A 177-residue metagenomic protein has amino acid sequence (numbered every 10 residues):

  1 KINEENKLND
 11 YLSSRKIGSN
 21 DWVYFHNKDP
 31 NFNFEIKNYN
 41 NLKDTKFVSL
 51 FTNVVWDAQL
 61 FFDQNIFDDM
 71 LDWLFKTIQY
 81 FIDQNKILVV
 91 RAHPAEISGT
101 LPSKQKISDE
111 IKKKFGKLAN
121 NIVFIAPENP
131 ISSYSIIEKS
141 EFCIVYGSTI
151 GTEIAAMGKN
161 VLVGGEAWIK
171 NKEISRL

Functional and structural regions predicted by a protein language model:
K1-F67: A nucleotide-sugar donor-handling region in carbohydrate enzymes
D29, M70-L71, A126: A conditional alpha-helix N-cap/helix-loop micro-motif detector
I36-L42, L71, I87, D109-F115 (+2 more regions): Ligand-binding pocket scaffold of soluble enzyme catalytic domains
N41-L101: Active-site donor-nucleotide binding/catalytic segment of nucleotide-sugar enzymes
F51-N53, R91-A95, I125-P127, V145-G147 (+1 more regions): Generic beta-strand/beta-sheet core signal
D63-D68, S103-I107, S140-E141, K159-V161: Short secondary-structure boundary/capping segments
Q79-N129: Catalytic donor nucleotide-activated moiety binding site of glycosyltransferases and closely related
E128-S175: A donor-sugar binding/catalytic signature common to diverse glycosyltransferases and related nucleotide-sugar
